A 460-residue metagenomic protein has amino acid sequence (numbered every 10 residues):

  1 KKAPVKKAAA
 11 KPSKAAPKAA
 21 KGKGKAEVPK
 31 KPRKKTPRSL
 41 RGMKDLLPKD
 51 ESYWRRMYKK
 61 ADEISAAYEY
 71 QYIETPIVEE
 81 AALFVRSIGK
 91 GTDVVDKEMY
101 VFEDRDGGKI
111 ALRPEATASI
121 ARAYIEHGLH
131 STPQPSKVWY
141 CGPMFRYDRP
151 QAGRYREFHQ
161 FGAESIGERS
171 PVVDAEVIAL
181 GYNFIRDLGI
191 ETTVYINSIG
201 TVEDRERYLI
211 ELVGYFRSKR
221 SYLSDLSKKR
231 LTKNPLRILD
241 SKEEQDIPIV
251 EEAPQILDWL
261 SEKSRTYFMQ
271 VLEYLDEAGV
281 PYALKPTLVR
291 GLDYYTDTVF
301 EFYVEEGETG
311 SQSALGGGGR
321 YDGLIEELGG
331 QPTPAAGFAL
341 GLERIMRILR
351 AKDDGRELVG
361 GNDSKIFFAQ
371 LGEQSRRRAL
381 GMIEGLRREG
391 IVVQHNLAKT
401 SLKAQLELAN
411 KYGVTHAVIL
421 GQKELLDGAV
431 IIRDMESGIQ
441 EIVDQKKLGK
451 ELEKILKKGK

Functional and structural regions predicted by a protein language model:
K1-K460: TRNA-recognition modules of translation machinery and tRNA-sensing kinases, especially anticodon-binding
